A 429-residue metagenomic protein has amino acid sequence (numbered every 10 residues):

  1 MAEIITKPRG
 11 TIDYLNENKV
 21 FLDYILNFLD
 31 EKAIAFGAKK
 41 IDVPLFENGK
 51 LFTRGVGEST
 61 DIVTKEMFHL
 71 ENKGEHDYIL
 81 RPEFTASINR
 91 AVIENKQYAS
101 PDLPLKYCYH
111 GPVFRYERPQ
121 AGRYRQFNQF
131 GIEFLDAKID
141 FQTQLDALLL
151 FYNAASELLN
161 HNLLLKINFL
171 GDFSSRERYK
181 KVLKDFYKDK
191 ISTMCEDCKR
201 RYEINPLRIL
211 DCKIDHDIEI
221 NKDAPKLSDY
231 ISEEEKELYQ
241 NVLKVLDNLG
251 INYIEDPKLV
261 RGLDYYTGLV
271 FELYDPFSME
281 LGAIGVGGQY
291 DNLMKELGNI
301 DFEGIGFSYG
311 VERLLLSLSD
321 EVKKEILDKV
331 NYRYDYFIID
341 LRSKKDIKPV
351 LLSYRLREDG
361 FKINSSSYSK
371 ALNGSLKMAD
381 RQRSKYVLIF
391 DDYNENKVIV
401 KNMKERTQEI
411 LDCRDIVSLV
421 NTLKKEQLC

Functional and structural regions predicted by a protein language model:
M1-C429: TRNA-recognition modules of translation machinery and tRNA-sensing kinases, especially anticodon-binding
